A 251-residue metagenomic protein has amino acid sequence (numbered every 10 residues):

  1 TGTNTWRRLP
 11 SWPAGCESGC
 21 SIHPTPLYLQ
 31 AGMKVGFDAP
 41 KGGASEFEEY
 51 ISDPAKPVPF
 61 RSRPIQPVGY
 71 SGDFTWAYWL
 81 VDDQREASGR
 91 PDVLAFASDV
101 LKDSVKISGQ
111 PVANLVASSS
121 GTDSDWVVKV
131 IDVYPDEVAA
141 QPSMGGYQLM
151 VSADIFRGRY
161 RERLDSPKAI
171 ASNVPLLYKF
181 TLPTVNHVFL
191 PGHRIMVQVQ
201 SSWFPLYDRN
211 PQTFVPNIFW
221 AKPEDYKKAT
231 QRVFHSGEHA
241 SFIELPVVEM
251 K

Functional and structural regions predicted by a protein language model:
T1-K251: C-terminal, loop-rich substrate-recognition/catalytic regions characterized by aromatic stacking residues
